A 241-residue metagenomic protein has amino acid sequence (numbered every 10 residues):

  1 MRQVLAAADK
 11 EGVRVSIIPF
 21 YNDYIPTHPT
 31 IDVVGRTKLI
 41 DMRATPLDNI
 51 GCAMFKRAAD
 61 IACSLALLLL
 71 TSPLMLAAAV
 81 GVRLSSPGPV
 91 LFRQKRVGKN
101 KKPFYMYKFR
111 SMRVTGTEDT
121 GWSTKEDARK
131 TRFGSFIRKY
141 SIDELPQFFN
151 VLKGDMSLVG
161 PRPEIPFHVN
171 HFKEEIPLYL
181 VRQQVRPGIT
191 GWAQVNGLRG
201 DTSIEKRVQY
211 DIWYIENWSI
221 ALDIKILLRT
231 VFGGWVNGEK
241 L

Functional and structural regions predicted by a protein language model:
M1-Q3, P26-T27, V80, R93 (+1 more regions): Short glycine-/acidic-enriched loop or helix-start segments at secondary-structure transitions that form or flank
M1-S72: N-terminal hydrophobic signal-anchor/signal peptide
P19-D23, H28-G35, F92-R132, T190-R207: Short, glycine-rich, amphipathic interfacial segments at transmembrane boundaries or analogous
M42, F92, V159-G160: Thr-Gly-centered strand-to-loop micro-motif
G51-G116, N150, I220, K225-L241: A hydrophobic, helix-centered structural microdomain
S123-R186, I226-T230, G234: A short, structured surface patch at a secondary-structure boundary
P161, G197, N217: Short, conserved catalytic or interaction motifs in soluble domains
I212: Short beta-strand/loop motif that positions the catalytic acidic residue of the alpha/beta-hydrolase fold
